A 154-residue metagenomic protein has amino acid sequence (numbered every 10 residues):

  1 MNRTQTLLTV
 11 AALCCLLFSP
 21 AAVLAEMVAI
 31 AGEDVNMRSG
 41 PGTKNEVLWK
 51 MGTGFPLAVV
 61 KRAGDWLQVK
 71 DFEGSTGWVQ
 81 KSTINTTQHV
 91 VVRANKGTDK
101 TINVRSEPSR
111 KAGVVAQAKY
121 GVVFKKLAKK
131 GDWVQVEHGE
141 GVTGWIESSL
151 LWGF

Functional and structural regions predicted by a protein language model:
M1-V10: Bacterial N-terminal signal peptides that target proteins for export
T9-P20: Bacterial N-terminal signal peptides
C14-C15, M37-G42: Short, low-complexity, intrinsically disordered N-terminal segments
A21-S39, W49-T53, V60-A63, K70-E73 (+5 more regions): SH3-family beta-barrel domains
T43-K44, R110-K111: Short, small/polar residue-rich loop motifs at catalytic or cofactor-binding pockets
